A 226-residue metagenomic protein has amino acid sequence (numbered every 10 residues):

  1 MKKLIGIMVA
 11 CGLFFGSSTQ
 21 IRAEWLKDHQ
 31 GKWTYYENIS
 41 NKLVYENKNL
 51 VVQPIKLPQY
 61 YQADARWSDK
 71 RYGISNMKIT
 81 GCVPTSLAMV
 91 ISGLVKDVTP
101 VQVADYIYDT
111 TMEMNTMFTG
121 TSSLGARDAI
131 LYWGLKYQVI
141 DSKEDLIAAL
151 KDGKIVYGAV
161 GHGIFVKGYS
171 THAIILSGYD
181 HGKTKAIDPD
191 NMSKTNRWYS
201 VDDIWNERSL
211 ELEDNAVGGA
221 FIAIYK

Functional and structural regions predicted by a protein language model:
M1-A23: Sec-dependent N-terminal signal peptides of Gram-positive bacterial secreted proteins and lipoproteins
A23, H29-G31, K42-N115: Active-site-adjacent structural segments surrounding the nucleophilic cysteine of cysteine proteases and isopeptidases
A65-W67, M89, D97-V98, D109-N115 (+4 more regions): Solvent-exposed loop/turn segments at secondary-structure junctions within structured extracellular/periplasmic domains
V83-I91, P100, A104, S123-I130 (+4 more regions): Extracytoplasmic/secreted envelope proteins and their assembly/folding machinery, especially bacterial periplasmic
Y108-D141: Mid-length scaffold segments of soluble, non-membrane domains
M114-A126, F165-H172, K194-N196: Extracytoplasmic/secreted cell-surface and envelope-processing proteins
V139-N191, I222-I224: Active-site-adjacent substructure of cysteine-protease-like catalytic cores
Y179-K226: Noncatalytic regulatory segments and standalone regulatory/sensor domains
